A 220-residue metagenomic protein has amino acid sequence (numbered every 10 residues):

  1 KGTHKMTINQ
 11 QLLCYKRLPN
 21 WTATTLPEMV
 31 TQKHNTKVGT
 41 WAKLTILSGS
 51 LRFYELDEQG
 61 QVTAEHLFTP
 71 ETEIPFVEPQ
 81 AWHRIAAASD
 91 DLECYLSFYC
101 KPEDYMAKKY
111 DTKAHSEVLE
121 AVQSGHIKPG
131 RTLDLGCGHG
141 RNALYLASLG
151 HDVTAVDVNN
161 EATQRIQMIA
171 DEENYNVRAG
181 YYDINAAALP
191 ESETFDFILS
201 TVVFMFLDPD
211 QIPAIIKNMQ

Functional and structural regions predicted by a protein language model:
Q59-P79: Short acidic-glycine-tyrosine-enriched beta hairpin
D111-P129: Conserved alpha-helix/loop element of class I SAM-dependent methyltransferases that forms part of the SAM/SAH-binding
P129-G138: Conserved class I S-adenosyl-L-methionine
D152-D157: Conserved SAM-binding motif I beta-strand of class I
N159-E161: Conserved SAM/SAH-binding beta-strand->alpha-helix loop
N174-A186: Conserved SAM-binding strand-loop segment of SAM-dependent methyltransferases
L199: A conserved beta-strand element that flanks and buttresses the S-adenosyl-L-methionine
P213-Q220: A short glycine-rich, Lys/Arg-flanked "PGG" loop and its adjoining helix->strand segment in the class I
